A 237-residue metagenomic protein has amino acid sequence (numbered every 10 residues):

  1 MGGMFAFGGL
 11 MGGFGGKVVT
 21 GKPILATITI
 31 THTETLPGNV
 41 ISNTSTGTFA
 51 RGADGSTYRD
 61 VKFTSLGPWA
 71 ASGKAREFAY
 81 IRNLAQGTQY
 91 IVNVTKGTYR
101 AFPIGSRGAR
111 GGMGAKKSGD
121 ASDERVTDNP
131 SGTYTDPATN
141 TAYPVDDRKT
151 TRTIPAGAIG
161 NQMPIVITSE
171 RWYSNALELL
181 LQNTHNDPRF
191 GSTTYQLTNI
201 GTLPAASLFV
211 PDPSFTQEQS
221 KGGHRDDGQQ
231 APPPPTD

Functional and structural regions predicted by a protein language model:
M1-D237: Extended soluble regions of mature proteins
